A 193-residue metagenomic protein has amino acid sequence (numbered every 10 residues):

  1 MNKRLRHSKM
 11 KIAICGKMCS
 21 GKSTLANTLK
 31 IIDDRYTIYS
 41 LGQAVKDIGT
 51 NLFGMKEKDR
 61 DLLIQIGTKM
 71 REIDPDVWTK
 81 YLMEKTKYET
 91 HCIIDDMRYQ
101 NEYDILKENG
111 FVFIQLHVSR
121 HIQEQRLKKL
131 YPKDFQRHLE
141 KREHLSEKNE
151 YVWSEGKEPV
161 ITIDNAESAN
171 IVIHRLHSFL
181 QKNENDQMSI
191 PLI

Functional and structural regions predicted by a protein language model:
K17: P-loop (Walker A) phosphate-binding loop of NTP-binding proteins
K22: Conserved lysine of the Walker
L25: Hydrophobic positions on the alpha1 helix immediately C-terminal to the Walker A/P-loop
T28: Active-site signature of alpha/beta-hydrolase-fold catalytic machinery across serine- and Asp/Cys-nucleophile hydrolases
I32, T37, M83-Y131: ATP-dependent NMP and nucleoside kinases share a basic, alpha-helical "lid"
T37-C92, R98-D104: ATP-dependent small-molecule kinase phosphotransfer cores that center on conserved nucleotide phosphate-binding segments
V77, L82, K107, L116-I193: Small-molecule kinase domains that catalyze NTP-dependent phosphoryl transfer to phosphate-bearing small molecules
